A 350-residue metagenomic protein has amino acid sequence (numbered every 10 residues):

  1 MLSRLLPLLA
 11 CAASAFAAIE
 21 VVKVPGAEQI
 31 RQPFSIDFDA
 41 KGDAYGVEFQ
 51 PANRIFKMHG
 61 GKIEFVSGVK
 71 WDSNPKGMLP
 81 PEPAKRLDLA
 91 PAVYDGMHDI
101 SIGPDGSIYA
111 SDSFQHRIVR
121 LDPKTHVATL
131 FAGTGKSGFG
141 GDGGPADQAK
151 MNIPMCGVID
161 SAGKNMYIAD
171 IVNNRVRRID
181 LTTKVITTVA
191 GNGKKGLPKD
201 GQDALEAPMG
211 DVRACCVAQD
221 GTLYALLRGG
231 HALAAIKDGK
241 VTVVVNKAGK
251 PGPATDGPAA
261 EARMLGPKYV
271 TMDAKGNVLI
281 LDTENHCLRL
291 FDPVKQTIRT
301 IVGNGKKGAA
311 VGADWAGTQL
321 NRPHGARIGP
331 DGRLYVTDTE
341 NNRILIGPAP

Functional and structural regions predicted by a protein language model:
A18-Q32, K62-G96, V127-I153, V185-D211 (+2 more regions): Gly/Pro-rich loop segments of beta-rich domains
P25-N53: Beta-strand-rich domains and repeat architectures in extracellular enzymes and scaffolds, especially beta-propellers
F38-K41, I102-D105, I159-G163, V217-D220 (+2 more regions): Residue-level detector of Asp-centered blade-edge/turn motifs that repeat once per structural unit in beta-propeller
D43-G46, S107-Y109, N165-I168, T222-A225 (+2 more regions): Conserved beta-propeller blade signature
F49-Q50, S113, I171, R228 (+4 more regions): Short loop/turn segments immediately following the C-termini of beta-strands
M58-K62, D122-H126, D180-K184, I236-K240 (+2 more regions): Short loop/turn segments that connect beta-strands within beta-propeller blades
R322-P350: Blade-level signature of beta-propeller repeat domains, shared across WD40, Kelch, NHL, RCC1 and BNR/Asp-box propellers
